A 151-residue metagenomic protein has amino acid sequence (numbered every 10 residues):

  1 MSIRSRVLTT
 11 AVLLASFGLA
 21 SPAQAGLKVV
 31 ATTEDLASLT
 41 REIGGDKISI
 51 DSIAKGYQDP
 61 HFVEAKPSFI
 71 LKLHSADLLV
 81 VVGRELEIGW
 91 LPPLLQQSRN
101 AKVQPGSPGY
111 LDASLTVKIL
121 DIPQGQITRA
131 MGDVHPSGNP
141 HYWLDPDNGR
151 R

Functional and structural regions predicted by a protein language model:
M1-A11: Bacterial N-terminal signal peptides that target proteins for export
T9-A20: Bacterial N-terminal signal peptides
A25-R151: Extracytoplasmic metal-acquisition and chelation regions
